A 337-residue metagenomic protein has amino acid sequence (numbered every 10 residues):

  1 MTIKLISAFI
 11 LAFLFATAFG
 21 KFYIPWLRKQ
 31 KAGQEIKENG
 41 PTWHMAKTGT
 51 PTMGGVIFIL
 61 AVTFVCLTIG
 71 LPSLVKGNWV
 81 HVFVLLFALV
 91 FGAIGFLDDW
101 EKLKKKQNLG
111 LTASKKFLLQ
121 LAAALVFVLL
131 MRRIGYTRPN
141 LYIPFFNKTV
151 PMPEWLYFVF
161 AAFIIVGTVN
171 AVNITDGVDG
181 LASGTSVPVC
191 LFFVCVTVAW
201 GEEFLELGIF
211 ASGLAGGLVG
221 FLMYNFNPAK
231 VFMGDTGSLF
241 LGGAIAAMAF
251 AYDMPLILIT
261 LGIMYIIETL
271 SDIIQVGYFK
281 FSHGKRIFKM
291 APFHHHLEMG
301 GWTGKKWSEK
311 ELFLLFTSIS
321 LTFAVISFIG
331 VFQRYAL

Functional and structural regions predicted by a protein language model:
M1-R28, F58-A93, F127-I134, W155-L337: Alpha-helical transmembrane segments
R28, G33, P41, M45 (+1 more regions): A cross-family signal for N-terminal binding/gating loops and helix N-caps that shape access to the active site
K31-K37, D99, I134-Y142, I287-A291: Peri-membrane helix termini and adjoining interfacial loops of integral membrane proteins
K37-P51, K106-L119: Juxtamembrane helix-capping/reentrant segments at transmembrane boundaries
T48-G49, P144-L156: Short aromatic-rich membrane-water interface segments that cap or initiate transmembrane helices in multi-pass membrane
G77-T112, K116-L118: Hydrophobic alpha-helical hairpins/lids featuring a short glycine-rich hinge
Q107-V150, P188: Glycine/proline-rich, flexible active-site/cofactor-binding loop segments that harbor closely spaced acidic
